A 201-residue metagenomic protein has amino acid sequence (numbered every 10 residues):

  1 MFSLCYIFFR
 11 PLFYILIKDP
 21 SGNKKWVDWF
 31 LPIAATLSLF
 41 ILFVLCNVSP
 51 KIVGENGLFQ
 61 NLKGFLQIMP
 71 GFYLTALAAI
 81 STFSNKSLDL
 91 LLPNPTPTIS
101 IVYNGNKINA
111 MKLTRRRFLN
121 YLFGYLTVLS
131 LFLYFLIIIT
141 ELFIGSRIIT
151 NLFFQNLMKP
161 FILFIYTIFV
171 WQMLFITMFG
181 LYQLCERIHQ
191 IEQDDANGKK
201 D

Functional and structural regions predicted by a protein language model:
M1-F40: N-terminal juxtamembrane cytosolic/stromal segments of multi-pass membrane proteins
R10-L16, G180-D201: Cytosolic/matrix-facing juxtamembrane and C-terminal tails of multi-pass cellular membrane proteins
P20-L31, G105-F132: Loop-to-transmembrane boundary segments
W26-M69, I149-L152: Long, highly hydrophobic alpha-helical transmembrane signal-anchor segments
L39-F43, F123-I148: Alpha-helical transmembrane segments and their membrane-interface junctions in multi-pass membrane proteins
G64-K86: Hydrophobic alpha-helical membrane-embedded segments
S87-M111, Q193-D201: Juxtamembrane inter-helical linkers in multi-pass membrane proteins
L157-Q183: Alpha-helical membrane-embedded segments
